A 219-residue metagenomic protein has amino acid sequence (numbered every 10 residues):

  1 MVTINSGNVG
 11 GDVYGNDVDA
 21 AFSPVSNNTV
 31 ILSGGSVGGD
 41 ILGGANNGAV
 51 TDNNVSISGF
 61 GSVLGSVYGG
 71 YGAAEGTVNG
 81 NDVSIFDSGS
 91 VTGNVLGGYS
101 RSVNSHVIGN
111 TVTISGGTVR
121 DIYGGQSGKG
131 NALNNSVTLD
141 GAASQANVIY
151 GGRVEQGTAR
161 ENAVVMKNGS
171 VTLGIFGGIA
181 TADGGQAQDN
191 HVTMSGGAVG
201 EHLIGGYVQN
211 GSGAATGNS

Functional and structural regions predicted by a protein language model:
M1-D40, A45-S66, G72-N94, S100-D121 (+4 more regions): Surface-exposed loop/turn motifs in large extracellular/passenger domains
